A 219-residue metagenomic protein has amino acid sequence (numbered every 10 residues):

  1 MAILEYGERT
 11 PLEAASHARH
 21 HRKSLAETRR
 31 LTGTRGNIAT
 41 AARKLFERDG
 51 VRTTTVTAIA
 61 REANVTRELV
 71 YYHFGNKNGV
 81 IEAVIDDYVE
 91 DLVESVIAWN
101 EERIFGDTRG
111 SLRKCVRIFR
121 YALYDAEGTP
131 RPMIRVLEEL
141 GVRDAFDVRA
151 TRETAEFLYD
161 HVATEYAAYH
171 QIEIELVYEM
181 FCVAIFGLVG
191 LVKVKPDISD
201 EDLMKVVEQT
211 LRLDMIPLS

Functional and structural regions predicted by a protein language model:
M1-G33, L218-S219: N-terminal intrinsically disordered/low-complexity leader segments
I3-A15, D160, Q171-V194, I198-D214: Hydrophobic alpha-helical segments that form the core of small-molecule binding pockets and/or dimer interfaces
N37, A41, L45-G79, A83: Helix-turn-helix
V51, F74, V136-R143, V183: Short helix-capping/turn signature of helix-turn-helix
A83, V96-E127, F181: Hydrophobic alpha-helical connector segments
D86-V93: Short, basic, alpha-helical segments at the C-terminal edge of helix-turn-helix-like DNA-binding modules
V93-I97, R143-Q171, E175-E179, K205: Amphipathic alpha-helical packing segments from all-alpha helical-bundle domains
S111-K114, I118-A145, G190: Amphipathic alpha-helical segments used for helix-helix packing
